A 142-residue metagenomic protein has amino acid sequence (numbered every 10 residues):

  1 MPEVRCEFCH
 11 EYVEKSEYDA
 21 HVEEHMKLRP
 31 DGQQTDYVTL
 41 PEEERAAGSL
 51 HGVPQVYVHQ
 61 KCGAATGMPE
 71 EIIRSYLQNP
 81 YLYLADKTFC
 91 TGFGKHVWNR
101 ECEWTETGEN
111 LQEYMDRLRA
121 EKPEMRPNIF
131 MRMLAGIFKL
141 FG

Functional and structural regions predicted by a protein language model:
V4-H10: N-terminal C2H2 zinc-finger "knuckle"
D19-R45, V53-E101: Short recognition patches in nucleic-acid-associated and regulatory proteins
Y81-I129, M133: Short, compact, well-ordered microdomains
F130-G142: Long, low-complexity, intrinsically disordered segments
